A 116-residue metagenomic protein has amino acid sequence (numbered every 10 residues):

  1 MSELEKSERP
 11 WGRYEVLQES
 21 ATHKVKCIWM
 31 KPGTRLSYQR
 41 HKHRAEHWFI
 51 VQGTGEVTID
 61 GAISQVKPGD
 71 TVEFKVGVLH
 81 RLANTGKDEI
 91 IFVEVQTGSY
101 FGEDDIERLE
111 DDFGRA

Functional and structural regions predicted by a protein language model:
S2-R9, R81-A116: Double-stranded beta-helix
E3-R40, R44-A45: A short glycine-rich, His/Asp/Glu-containing loop-to-beta-strand
T34, H43-R44, A62, V78-L79 (+1 more regions): A generic "binding-loop/recognition-motif" signal
S37-Y38, V57-T58, F74, H80-K87 (+1 more regions): Short beta-strand His + acidic residue motifs that chelate non-heme Fe in jelly-roll/DSBH and cupin folds
H43-E56, D60-G61: Glycine- and acidic-residue-biased ligand/ion/polar-headgroup-sensing regions
G61-L79: Short acidic-glycine-tyrosine-enriched beta hairpin
